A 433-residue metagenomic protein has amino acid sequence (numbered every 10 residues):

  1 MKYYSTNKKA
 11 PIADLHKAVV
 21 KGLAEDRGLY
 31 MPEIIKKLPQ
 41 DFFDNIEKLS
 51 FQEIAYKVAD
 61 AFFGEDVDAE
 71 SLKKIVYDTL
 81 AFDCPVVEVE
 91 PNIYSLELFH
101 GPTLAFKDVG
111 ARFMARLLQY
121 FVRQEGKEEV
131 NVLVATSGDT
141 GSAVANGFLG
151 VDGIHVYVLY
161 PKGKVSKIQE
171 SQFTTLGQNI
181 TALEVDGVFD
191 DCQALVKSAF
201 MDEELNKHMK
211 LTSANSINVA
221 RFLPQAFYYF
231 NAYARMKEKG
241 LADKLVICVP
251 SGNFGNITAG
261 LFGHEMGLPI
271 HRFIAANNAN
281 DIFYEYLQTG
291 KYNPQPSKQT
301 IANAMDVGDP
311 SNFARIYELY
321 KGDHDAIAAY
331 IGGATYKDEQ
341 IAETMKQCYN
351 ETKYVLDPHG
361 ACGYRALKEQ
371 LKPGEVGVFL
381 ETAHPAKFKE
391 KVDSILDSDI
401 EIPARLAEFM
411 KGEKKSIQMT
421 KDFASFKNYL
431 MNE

Functional and structural regions predicted by a protein language model:
M1-E433: PLP-dependent amino-acid enzyme catalytic core
